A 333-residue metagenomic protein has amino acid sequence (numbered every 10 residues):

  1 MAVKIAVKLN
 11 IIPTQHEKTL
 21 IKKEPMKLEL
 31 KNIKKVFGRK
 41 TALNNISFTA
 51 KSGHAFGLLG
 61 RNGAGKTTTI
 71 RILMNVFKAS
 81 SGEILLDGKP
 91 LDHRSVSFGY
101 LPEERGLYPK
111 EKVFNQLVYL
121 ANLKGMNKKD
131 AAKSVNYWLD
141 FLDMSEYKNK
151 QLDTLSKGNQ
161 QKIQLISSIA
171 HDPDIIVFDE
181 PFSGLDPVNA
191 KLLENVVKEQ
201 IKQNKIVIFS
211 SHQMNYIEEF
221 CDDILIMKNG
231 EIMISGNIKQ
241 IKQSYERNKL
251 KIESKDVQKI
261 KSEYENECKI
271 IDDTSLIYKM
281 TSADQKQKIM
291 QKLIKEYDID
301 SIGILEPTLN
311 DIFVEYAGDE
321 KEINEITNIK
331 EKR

Functional and structural regions predicted by a protein language model:
P25-I33: Conserved N-terminal strand/loop that marks the beginning of ABC ATPase nucleotide-binding domains
K35-F209, M214-K228: ABC transporter nucleotide-binding domains
N195-K279: ABC transporter nucleotide-binding domain
R247-D319: Short, charged/small-residue-rich alpha-helical element at the C-terminal edge of ABC transporter nucleotide-binding
E322-E331: Short, charged, intrinsically disordered terminal tails
